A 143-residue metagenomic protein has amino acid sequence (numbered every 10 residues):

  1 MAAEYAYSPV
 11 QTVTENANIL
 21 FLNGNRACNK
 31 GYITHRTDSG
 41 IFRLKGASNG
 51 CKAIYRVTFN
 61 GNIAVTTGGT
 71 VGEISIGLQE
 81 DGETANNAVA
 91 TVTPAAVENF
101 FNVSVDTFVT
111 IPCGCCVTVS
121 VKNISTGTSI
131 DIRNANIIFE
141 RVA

Functional and structural regions predicted by a protein language model:
M1-K52, R56, N62-G69, I130-A143: Terminal (often C-terminal
N29, H35, A85-N86, V121: Generic cytosolic/nucleocytoplasmic N-terminal low-complexity/intrinsically disordered segments
T58-C116, K122-G127: Terminal beta-strand-rich extracellular "head" domains that mediate receptor/glycan or other ligand binding
V117-S120, I132-N134: Short, surface-exposed ligand- or partner-binding patches at beta-edge/loop junctions that are enriched in aromatics
